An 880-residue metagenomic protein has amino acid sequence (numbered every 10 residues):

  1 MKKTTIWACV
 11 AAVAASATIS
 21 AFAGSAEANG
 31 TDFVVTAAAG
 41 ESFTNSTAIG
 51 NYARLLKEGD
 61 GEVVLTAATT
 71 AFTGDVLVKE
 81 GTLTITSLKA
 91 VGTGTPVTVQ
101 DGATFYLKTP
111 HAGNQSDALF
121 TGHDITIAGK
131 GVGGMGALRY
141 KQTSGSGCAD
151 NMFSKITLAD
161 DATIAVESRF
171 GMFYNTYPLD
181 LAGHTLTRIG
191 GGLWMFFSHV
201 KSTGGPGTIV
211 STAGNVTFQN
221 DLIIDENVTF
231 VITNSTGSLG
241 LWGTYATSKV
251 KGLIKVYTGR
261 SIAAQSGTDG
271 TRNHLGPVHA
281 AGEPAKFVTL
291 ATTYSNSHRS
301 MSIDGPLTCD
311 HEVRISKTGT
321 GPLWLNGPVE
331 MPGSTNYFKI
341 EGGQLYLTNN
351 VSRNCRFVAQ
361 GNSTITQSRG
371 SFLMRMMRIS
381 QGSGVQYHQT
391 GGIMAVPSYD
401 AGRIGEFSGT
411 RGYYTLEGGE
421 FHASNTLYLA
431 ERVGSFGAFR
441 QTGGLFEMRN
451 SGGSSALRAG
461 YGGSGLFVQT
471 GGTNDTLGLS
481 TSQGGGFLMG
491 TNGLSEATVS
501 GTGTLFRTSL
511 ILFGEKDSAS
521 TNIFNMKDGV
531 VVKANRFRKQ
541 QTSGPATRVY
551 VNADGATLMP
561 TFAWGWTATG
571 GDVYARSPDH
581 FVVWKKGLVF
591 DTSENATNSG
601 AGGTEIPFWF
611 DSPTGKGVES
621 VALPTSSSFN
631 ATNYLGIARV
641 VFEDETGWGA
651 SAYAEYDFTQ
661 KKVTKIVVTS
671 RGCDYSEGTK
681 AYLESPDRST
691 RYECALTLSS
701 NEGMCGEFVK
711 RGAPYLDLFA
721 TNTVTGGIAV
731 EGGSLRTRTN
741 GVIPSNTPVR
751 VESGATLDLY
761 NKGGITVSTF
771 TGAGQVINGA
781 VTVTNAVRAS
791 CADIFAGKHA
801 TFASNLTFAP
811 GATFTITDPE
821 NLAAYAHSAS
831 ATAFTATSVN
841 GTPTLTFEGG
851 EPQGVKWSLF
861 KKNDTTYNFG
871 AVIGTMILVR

Functional and structural regions predicted by a protein language model:
M1-K3: N-terminal secretory signal peptides that target proteins for export/translocation
T5, V13-A67, D101-V200, G204 (+18 more regions): Extracellular, surface-exposed repeat architectures
G61, V78-L83, G191, T212-V216 (+5 more regions): Glycine- and acidic-residue-biased ligand/ion/polar-headgroup-sensing regions
T73-K89, G94-A103, P206-S211, N227-S238 (+4 more regions): Acidic, glycine-rich calcium-binding repeat modules characteristic of RTX/beta-roll and related beta-solenoid repeat
G81, I666, G733, L806 (+2 more regions): Residue-level detector of buried hydrophobic side-chain packing in well-ordered secondary-structure elements
G204-G205, G361, Q381-G384, S408-G412 (+6 more regions): Short, solvent-exposed linear patches
D611-G706: Conserved, function-critical positions that sit in or immediately flank catalytic and ligand-binding motifs
I873-R880: Enriched but not universal
